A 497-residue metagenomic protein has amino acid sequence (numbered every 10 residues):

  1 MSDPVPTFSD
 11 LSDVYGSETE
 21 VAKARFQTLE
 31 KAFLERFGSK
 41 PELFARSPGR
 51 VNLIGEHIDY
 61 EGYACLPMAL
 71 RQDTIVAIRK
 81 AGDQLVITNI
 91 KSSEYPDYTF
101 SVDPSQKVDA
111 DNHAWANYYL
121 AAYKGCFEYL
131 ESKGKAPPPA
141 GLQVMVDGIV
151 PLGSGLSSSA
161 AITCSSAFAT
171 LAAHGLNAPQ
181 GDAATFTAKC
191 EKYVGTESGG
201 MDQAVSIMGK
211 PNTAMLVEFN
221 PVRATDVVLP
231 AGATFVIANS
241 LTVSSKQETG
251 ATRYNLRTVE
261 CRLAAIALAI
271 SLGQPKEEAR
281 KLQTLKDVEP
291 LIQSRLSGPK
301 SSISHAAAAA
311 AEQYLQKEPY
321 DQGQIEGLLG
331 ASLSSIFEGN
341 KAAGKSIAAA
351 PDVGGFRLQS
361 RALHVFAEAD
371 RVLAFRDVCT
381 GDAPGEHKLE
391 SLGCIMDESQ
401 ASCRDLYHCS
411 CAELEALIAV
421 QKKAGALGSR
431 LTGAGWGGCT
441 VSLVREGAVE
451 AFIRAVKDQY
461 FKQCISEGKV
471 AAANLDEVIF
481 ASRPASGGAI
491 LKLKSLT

Functional and structural regions predicted by a protein language model:
M1-R50, I54, G62, I75-N112 (+2 more regions): C-terminal nucleotide
A69-Q72, L156-L176, V441-R445: DPxDG-like acidic metal-binding loop motif
T88, A136-D147, A178-K189, S391-I395 (+1 more regions): Beta-strand segments within the central parallel beta-sheet cores of soluble alpha/beta enzyme folds
Y98-K135, Q143-V146: Hydrophobic alpha-helical hairpins/lids featuring a short glycine-rich hinge
Y129-G141, A169-F186, E446-Q459, Q463-G468: Phosphate-handling active-site elements
N177-A224, G344, S429-T432, A481-S486: Alpha/beta catalytic cores of group-transfer enzymes, especially the acyltransferase/condensing modules of polyketide
